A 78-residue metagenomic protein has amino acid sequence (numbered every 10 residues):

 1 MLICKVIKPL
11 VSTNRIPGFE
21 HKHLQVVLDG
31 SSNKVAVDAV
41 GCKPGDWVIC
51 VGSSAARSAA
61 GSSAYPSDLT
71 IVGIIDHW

Functional and structural regions predicted by a protein language model:
M1-V26, S31: N-terminal first-folded block
N14-R15, D38, G61: Short, flexible, glycine/charge-rich loop motifs used to bind or transfer phosphoryl groups or to couple energy/partner
S32-V37: Short alpha-helix capping/helix-loop boundary micro-motifs
I49-W78: C-terminal structural segments of small proteins and small subunits
